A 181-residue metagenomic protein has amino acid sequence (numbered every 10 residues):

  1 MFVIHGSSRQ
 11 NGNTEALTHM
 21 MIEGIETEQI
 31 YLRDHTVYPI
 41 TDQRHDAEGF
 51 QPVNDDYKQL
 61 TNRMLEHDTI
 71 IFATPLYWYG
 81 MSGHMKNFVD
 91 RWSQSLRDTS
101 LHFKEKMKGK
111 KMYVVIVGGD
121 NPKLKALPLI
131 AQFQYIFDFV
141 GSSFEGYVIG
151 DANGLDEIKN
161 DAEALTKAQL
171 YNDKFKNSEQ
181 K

Functional and structural regions predicted by a protein language model:
M1-T99, A162-K181: N-terminal beta1-alpha1-beta2 submodule of the flavodoxin-like/Rossmannoid cofactor-binding fold
S8-N11, L76-Y79, G119-K123, N153-D156: Short histidine/acidic/glycine/proline-rich micro-motifs that form metal- and phosphate-coordinating active-site loops
Y38-T41, A152-I158: A short acidic, helix-capping loop that chelates divalent metal ions and anchors anionic groups
L101-E145: Short, glycine-/small-residue-rich phosphate/pyrophosphate-handling segment
Y113, E157-T166: Juxtamembrane/interfacial segments around transmembrane helices
G146-D151: Beta-strand-loop-alpha "switch" segments that mediate conformational coupling across diverse proteins
